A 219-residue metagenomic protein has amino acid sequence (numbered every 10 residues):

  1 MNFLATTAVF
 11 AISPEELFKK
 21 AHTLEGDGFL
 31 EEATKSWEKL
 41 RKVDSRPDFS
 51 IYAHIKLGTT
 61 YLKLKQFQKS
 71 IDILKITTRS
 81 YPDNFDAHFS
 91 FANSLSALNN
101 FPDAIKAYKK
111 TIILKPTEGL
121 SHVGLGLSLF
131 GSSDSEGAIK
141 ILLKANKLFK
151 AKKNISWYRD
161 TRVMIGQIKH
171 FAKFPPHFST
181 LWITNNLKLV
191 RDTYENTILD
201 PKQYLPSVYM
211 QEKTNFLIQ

Functional and structural regions predicted by a protein language model:
P14, D48-I51, F85-D86, G119-L120 (+2 more regions): Helix-start (N-cap) detector for alpha-helical repeat units in TPR-like alpha-solenoids, especially tetratricopeptide
P14, F149-Q219: Terminal, low-structured helical/coil segments at or just beyond the last alpha-helical repeat
F18, E25, I55, L62 (+3 more regions): Position-specific recognition of the canonical hydrophobic site in helix A of tetratricopeptide repeat
G26-D27, K63, A97-L98, G131 (+2 more regions): Register position in tetratricopeptide repeats
K39-S45, K75-R79, K110-I113, K144-K147: Conserved structural position within tetratricopeptide repeats
S45-D48, P82, P116, K150: Short coil turns that delineate tetratricopeptide repeat
Y52-K56, S90, G124, W157 (+1 more regions): Canonical tetratricopeptide repeat
